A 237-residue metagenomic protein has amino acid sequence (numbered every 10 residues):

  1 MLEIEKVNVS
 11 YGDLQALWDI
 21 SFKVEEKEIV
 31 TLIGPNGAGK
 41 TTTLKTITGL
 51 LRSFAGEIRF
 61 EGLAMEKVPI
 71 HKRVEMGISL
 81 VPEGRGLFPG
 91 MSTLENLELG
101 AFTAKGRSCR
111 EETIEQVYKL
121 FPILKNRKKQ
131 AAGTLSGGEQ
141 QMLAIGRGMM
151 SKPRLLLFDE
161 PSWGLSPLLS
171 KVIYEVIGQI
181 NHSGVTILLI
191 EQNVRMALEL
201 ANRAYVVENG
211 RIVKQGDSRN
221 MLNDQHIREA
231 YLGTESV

Functional and structural regions predicted by a protein language model:
L2-I4, L17: Conserved structural motif at the start of ABC-family nucleotide-binding domains
G12, V68, M91-E112, L120-P122 (+1 more regions): ABC-type ATPase nucleotide-binding domains, specifically the catalytic core motifs of the NBD
I33-P35: The feature captures the beta-strand-to-loop junction immediately N-terminal to the Walker
T48: Helix-to-loop junction immediately C-terminal to a conserved catalytic motif
G56-A64, M76, C109-I114: Conserved ABC transporter NBD signature motif
A131-L135, E139: Conserved ABC ATPase signature
G148-M149: ABC ATPase C-loop
